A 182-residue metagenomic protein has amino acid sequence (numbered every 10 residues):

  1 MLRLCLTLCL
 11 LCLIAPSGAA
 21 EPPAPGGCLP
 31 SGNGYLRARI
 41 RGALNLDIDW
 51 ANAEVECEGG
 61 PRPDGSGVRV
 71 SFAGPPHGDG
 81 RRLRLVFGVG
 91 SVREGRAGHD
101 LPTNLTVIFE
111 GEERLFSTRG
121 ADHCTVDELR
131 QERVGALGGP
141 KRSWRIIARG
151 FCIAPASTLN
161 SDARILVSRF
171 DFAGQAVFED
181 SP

Functional and structural regions predicted by a protein language model:
L2, V177-P182: Flexible helix-coil linker/hinge segments at domain or subdomain boundaries
C5-L13: Bacterial N-terminal signal peptides
A20-G120: An ectodomain-focused feature that recognizes extracytoplasmic/extracellular
P23-S31, K141-S143, I147, S181-P182: Low-complexity, acidic/polar, glycine-enriched regions of mature
D47, P155-L159, S181: Intrinsically disordered, low-complexity acidic/polar segments
A97-A176: Acidic, glycine-rich flexible loop segments
